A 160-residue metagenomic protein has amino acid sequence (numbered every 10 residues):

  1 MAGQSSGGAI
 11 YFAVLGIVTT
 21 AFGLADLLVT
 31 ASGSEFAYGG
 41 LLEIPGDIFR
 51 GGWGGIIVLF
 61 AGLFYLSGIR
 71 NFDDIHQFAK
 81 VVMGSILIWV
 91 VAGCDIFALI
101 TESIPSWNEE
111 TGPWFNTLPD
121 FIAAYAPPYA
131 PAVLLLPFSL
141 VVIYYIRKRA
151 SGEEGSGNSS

Functional and structural regions predicted by a protein language model:
M1-D73, Q77-S160: Topology signature of small-to-medium multi-pass alpha-helical membrane proteins
